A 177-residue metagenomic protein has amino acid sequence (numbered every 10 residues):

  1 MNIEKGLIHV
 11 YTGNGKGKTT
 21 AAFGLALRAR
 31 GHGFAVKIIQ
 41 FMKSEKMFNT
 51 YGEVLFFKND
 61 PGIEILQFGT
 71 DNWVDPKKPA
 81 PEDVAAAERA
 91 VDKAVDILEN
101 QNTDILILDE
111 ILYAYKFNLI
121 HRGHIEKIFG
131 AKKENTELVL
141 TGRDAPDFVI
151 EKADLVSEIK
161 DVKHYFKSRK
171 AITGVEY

Functional and structural regions predicted by a protein language model:
M1-L7: Extreme N-terminal, non-catalytic leader segments that precede Walker-type/kinase nucleotide-binding cores
L7-I97: Conserved P-loop
R28, F56, I128, F148-V149: Hydrophobic/aromatic ligand-binding patch that stacks against planar heteroaromatic rings of cofactors or nucleotides
V36, L138, V156: Hydrophobic anchor at the start of a short beta-strand that flanks the dinucleotide cofactor-binding loop
M42-E45, D71-W73, L112-Y113, D144-D147 (+1 more regions): Conserved nucleotide-binding/hydrolysis micro-motifs of P-loop NTPases
I65-Q67, L140, S157-E158: Structural signal for conserved beta-strand scaffold positions within catalytic alpha/beta enzyme cores
V74-E137: Phosphate-binding/switch loop-helix module in NTP-utilizing enzymes
R143-Y177: Phosphate-binding/switch region of NTP-binding enzymes
